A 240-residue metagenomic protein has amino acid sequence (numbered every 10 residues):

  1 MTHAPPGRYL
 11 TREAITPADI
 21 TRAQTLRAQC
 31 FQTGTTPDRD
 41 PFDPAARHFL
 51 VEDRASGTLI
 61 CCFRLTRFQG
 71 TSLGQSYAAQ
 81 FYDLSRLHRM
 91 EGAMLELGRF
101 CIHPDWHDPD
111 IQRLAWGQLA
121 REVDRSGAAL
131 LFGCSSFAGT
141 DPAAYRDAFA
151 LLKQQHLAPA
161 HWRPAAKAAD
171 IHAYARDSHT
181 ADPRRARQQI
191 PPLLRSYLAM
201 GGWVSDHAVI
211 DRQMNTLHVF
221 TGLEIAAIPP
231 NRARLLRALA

Functional and structural regions predicted by a protein language model:
T2-I60: Short amphipathic alpha-helix that is part of the acyltransferase structural core
I60-C61, D206: A structural microfeature
R67-Q69: A short acidic/small-residue loop/turn micro-motif
T71-G202, A208-T216: Acyl-donor binding region in acyl/amide transferases
N215-I228: C-terminal "cap" of GNAT-fold acetyltransferases
A227-L235: Long, contiguous binding/interaction regions
L239-A240: Short, cationic low-complexity segments
